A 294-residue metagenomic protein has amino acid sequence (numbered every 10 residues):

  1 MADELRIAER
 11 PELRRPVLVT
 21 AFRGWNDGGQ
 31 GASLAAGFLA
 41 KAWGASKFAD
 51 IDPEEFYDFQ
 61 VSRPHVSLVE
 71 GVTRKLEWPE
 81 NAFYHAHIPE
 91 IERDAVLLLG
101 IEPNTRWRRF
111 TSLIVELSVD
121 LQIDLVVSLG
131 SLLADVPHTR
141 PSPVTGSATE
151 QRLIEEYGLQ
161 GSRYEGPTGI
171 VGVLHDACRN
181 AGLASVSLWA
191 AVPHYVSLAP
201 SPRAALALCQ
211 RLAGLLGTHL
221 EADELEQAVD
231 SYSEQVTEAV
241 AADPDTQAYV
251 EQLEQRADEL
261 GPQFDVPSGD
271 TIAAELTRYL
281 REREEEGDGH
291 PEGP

Functional and structural regions predicted by a protein language model:
M1-G100: N-terminal short beta-loop-beta anion/metal-coordinating cradle
F22-N26, L98-W107, Y157-E165, Y195-A199: Flexible, glycine/proline-enriched loop segments at strand-loop-helix junctions that form or flank small-ligand binding
Q30-L34, T105, R109, E165 (+6 more regions): Conserved active-site and cofactor/substrate-binding residues in soluble primary-metabolism enzymes
A49, V96-L98, V127, A184-W189: Hydrophobic/aromatic beta-strand patches that form the interior of the parallel beta-sheet core in alpha/beta enzyme
R93, I101-R152, L174: Internal, conserved structured core segments that host functional sites
D135-L215, H219: Catalytic cores of processing enzymes, dominated by hydrolases/peptidases, characterized by acidic/His-rich
V196-P294: A conserved C-terminal secondary-structure "cap"
